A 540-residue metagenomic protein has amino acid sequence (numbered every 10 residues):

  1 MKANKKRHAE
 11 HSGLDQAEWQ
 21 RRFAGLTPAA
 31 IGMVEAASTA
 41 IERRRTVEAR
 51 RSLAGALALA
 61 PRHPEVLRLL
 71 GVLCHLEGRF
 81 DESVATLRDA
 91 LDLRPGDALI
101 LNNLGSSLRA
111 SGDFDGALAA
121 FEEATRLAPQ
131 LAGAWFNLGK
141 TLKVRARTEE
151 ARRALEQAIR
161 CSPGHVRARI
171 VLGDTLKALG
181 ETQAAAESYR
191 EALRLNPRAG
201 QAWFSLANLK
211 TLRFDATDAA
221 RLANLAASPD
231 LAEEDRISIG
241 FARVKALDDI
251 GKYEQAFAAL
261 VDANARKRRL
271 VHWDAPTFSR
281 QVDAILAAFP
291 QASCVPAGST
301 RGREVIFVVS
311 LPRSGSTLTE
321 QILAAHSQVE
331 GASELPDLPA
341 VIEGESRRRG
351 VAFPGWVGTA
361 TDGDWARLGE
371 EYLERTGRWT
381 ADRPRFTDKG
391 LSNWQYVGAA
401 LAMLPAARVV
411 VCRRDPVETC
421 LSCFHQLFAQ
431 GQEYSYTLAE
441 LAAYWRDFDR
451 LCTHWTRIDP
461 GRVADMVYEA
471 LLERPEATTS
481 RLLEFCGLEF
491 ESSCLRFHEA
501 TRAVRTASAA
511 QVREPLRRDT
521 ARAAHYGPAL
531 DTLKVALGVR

Functional and structural regions predicted by a protein language model:
G25, L59, L93, L127 (+4 more regions): Structural marker of alpha-solenoid helical repeat scaffolds
V34-S38, E42, E65-L76, L99-A110 (+4 more regions): Conserved alpha-helical positions within TPR/SEL1-like repeat arrays
L206-A207, A219-D230, I239-G302, F353-P384 (+3 more regions): PAPS-dependent sulfotransferases, especially Golgi type II membrane carbohydrate sulfotransferases
S299-A402, R408: Phosphate-binding active sites in nucleotide-utilizing proteins
